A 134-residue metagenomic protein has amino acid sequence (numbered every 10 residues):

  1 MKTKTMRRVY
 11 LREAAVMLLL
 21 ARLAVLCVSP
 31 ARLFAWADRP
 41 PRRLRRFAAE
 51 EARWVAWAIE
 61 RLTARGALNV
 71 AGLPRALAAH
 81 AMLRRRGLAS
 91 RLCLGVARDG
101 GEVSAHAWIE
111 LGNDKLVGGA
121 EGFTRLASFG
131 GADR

Functional and structural regions predicted by a protein language model:
M1-R42, A56-L68, R84-R86, G119-R134: N-terminal accessory/pre-domain segments preceding catalytic cores
F34-E50, S104, G112-D114: Intrinsically disordered, low-complexity N-terminal segments that are enriched in acidic
L44-R45, A49-R53, L88-A89, C93: Contiguous, function-dense segments enriched for cysteine-driven chemistry and partner/ligand-binding capacity
E51, V55-A58, R75, A79: Amphipathic alpha-helical interface surfaces
A64-R65, N69-P74, A78: Active-site neighborhoods of divalent-metal-dependent phosphate/nucleic-acid chemistry enzymes
L77-R134: Hydrophobic/aromatic-rich core segments of domains that either
